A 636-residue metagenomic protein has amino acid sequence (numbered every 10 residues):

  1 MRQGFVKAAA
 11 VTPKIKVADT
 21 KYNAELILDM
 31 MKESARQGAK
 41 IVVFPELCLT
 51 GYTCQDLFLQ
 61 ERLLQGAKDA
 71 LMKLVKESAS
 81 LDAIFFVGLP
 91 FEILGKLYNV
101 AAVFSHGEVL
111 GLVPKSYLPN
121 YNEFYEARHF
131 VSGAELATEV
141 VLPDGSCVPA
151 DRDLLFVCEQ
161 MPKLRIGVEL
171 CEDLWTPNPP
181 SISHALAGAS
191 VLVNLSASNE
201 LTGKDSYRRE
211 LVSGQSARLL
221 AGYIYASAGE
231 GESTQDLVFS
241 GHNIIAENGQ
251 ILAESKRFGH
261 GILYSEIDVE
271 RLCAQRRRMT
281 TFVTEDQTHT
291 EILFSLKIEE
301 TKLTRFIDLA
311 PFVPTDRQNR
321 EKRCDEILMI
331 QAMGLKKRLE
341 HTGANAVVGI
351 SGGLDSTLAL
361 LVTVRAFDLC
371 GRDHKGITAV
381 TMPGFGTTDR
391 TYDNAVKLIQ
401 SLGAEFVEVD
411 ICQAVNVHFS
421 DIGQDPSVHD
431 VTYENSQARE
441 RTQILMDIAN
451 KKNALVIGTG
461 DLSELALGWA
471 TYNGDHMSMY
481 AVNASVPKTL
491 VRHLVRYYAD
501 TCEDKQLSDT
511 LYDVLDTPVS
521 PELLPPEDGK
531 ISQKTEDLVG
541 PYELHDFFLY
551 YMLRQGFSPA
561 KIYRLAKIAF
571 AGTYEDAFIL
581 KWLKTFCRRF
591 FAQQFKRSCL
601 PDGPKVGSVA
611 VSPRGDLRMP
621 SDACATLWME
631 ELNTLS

Functional and structural regions predicted by a protein language model:
M1-G349, R365-H374, F406: Enzyme catalytic cores with a strong preference for nitrogen-chemistry domains
K7, Q160-L164, A221, S233 (+5 more regions): ATP/NTP-dependent adenylation/nucleotidyl-transfer catalytic domains that generate, transfer, or process NMP-activated
